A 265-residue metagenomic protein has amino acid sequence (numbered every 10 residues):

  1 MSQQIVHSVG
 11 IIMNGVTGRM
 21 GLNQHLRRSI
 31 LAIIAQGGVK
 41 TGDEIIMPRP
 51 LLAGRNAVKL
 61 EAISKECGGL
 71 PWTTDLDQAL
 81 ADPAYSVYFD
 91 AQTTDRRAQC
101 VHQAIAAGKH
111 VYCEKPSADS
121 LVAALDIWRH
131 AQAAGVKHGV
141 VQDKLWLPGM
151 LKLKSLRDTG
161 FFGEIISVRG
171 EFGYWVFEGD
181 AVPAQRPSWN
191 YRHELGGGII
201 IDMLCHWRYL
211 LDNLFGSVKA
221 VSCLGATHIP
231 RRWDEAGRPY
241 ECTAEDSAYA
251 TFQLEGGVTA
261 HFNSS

Functional and structural regions predicted by a protein language model:
S2-C67: N-terminal Rossmann-like dinucleotide-binding module
I63-G69, D126, H130-A131: Short, conserved SAM-binding/catalytic segment of Class I S-adenosyl-L-methionine-dependent methyltransferases
P71-P83: Short acidic low-complexity segments
A84, Q92-T93, S264: Short glycine-/small-residue-rich Rossmann-like dinucleotide-binding loops
S86-V87, S167: Short, Asp-centered acidic motifs that coordinate Mg2+ and/or phosphate in catalytic or ligand-binding sites
V87, T93-T94, A98-L145, G160: Beta-strand-loop-alpha-helix segment that lines the small-molecule cofactor/substrate pocket of alpha/beta enzymes
K144-E241: Predominantly a Rossmann-like dinucleotide-binding segment in NAD(P)-dependent oxidoreductases
H228-P230, Y240-A248, E255-S265: NAD(P)-dinucleotide binding in Rossmann-like oxidoreductases
